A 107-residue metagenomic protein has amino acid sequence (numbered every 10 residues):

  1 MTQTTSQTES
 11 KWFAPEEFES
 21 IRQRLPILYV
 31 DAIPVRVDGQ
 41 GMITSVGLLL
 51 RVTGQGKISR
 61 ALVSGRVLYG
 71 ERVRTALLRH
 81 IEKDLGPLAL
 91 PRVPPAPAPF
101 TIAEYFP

Functional and structural regions predicted by a protein language model:
T2-Q40: Acidic, metal-coordinating catalytic segment for phosphate/diphosphate chemistry, firing primarily on the Nudix
T8, F13-E16, Q55-K57, L62 (+1 more regions): Residue-level signal for pocket-adjacent positions within structured domains
L28-V30, G56-I58, A96-A98: A generic structural signal for short beta-strands and their flanking turns/coil linkers
V30, L62-S64, Y69, E104-P107: Generic structural "secondary-structure junction" signal
I33, L50, A103: Residues in well-ordered beta-strands of folded domains
D38, V52, F106: Short, flexible active-site-adjacent loop segments at beta-strand->alpha-helix junctions, enriched in small/polar
G41-L90: Conserved Nudix-box catalytic region and its N-terminal flanking loop in Nudix hydrolases and closely related
D84-P107: Active-site segment of metal-dependent pyrophosphate-handling enzymes, primarily the Nudix hydrolase catalytic core
